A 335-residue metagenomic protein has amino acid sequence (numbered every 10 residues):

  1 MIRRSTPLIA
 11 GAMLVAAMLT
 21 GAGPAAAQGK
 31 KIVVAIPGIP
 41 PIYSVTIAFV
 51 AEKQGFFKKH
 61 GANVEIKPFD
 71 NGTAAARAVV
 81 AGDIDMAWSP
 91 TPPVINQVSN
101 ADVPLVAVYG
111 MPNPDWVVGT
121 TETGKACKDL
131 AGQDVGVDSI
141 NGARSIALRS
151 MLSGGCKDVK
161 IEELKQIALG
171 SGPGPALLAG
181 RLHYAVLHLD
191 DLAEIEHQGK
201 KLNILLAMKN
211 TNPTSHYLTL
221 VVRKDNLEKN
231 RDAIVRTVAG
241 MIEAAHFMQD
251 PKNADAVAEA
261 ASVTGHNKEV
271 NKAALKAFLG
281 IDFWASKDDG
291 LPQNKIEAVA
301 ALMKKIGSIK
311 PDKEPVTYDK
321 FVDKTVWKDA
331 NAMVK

Functional and structural regions predicted by a protein language model:
M1-A12: Bacterial N-terminal signal peptides that target proteins for export
M13-L14, A25: Cleavable N-terminal signal peptides
T20-A27: Sec/Tat signal peptide C-region and signal peptidase I cleavage site
Q28-L169, G174-A179, H183-L189, I204-T214: Short, glycine-/small- and polar/acidic-enriched structural segments that line small-molecule recognition paths
I84, W88, L279-Q293, V326-V334: Short amphipathic alpha-helical segments at helix boundaries and their inter-helical linkers
P92, G172-G265: Pocket-lining segment of extracytoplasmic ligand-binding domains
E228-K310: Secondary-structure end/capping motifs
A300-K335: Conserved C-terminal helix/tail region of periplasmic/extracytoplasmic solute-binding proteins
